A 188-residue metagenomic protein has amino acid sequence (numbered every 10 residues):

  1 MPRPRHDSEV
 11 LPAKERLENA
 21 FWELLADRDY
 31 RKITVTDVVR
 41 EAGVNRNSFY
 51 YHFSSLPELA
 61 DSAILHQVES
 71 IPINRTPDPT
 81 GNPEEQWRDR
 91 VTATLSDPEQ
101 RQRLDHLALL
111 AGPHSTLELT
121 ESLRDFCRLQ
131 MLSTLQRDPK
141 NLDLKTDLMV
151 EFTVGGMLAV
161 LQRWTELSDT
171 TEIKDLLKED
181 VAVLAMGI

Functional and structural regions predicted by a protein language model:
M1-L11: N-terminal intrinsically disordered/low-complexity leader segments
E9-F21, V38, A63-Q67: Generic hydrophobic, amphipathic alpha-helix propensity
L24-E58, S62: Helix-turn-helix
N74-P79, A108-L110, T134-D138, W164-S168: Secondary-structure edge/capping motif, primarily at the C-terminal ends of alpha-helices and the immediately following
R75-L104, S115-T116: Hydrophobic alpha-helical connector segments
D89, P113-P139, L144-L158, A182: Amphipathic alpha-helical packing segments from all-alpha helical-bundle domains
L129-S133, R137, D147, R163-I188: C-terminal peripheral helix-coil segments that are non-catalytic and often amphipathic
